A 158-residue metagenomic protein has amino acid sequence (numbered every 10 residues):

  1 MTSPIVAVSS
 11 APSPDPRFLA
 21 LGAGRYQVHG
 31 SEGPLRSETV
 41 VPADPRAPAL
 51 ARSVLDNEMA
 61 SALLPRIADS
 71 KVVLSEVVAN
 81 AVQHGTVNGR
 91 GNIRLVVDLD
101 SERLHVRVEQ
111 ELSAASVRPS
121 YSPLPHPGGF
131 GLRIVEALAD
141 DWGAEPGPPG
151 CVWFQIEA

Functional and structural regions predicted by a protein language model:
M1-E38, V82-A158: Conserved beta-strand-loop-beta-strand hairpin that lines the nucleotide-binding pocket of ATP/GTP-utilizing enzymes
L19-G22, D44, N57-A60: Short acidic/polar alpha-helix capping motifs at helix-coil junctions
E38-P48: STAS-typified acidic loop motif
P48-L55, L132: Heptad-repeat coiled-coil signal-transmission/dimerization helices
R52-S75, L124: Conserved short strand/loop->alpha-helix "switch" segment adjacent to the catalytic nucleotide/phosphoryl-transfer site
